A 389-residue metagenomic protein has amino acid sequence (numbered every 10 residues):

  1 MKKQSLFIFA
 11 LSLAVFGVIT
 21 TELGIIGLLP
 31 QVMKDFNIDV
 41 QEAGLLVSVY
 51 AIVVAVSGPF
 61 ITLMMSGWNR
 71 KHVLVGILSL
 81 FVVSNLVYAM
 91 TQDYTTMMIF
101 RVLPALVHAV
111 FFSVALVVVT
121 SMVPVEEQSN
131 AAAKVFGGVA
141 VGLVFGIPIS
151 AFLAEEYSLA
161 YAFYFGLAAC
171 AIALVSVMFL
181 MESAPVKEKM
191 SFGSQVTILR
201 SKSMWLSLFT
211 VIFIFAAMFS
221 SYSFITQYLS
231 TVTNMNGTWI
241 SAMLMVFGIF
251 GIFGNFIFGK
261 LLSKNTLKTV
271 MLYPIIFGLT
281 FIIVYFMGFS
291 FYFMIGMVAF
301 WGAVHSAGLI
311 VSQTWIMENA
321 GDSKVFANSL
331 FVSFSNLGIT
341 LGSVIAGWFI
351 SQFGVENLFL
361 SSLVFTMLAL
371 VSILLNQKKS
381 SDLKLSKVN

Functional and structural regions predicted by a protein language model:
N37, N69, M90-T96, P124 (+2 more regions): Helix-breaking motifs and short loop linkers at transmembrane-helix boundaries and internal kinks in secondary membrane
V56-Q92: Conserved MFS/SLC helix-loop-helix module at the cytosolic interface between two early adjacent transmembrane helices
G58-N69, G254-T266, I350: Helix-to-loop junctions at the C-terminal end of transmembrane segments in multipass secondary transporters
S84, T95-P104, Y292-F300: Paired small-residue
T96, V125, A133-F179, F224 (+1 more regions): Helix-loop-helix hairpin linking two adjacent transmembrane segments in secondary transporters
F100-G138: Cytoplasmic helix-loop-helix junction between adjacent transmembrane helices in 12-TM secondary transporters
K268-S312: C-terminal transmembrane helical hairpin of 12-TM major facilitator-type secondary transporters
N319-V355, S362: A late C-terminal transmembrane helix in Major Facilitator Superfamily
